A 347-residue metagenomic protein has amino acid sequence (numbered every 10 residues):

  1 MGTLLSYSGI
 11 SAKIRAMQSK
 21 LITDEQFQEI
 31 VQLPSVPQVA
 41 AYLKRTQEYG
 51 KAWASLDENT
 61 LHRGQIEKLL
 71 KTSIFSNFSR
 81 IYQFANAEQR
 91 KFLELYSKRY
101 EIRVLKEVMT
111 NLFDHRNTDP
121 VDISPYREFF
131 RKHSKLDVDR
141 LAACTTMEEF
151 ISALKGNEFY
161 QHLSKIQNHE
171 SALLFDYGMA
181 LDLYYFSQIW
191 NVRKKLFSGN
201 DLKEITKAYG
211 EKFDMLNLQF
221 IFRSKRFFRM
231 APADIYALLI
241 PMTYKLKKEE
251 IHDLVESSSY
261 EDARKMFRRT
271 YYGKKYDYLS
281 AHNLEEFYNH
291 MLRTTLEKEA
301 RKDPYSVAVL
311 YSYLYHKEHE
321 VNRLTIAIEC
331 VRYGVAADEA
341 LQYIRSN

Functional and structural regions predicted by a protein language model:
M1-N347: N-terminal domain-start signal
